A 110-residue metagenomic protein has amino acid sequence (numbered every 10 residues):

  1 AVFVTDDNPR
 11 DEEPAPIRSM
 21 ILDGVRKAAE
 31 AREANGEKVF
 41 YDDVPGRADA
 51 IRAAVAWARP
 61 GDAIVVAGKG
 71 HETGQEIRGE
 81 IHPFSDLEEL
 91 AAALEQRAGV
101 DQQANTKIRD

Functional and structural regions predicted by a protein language model:
A1-D110: ATP-dependent carboxylate-amine ligase
